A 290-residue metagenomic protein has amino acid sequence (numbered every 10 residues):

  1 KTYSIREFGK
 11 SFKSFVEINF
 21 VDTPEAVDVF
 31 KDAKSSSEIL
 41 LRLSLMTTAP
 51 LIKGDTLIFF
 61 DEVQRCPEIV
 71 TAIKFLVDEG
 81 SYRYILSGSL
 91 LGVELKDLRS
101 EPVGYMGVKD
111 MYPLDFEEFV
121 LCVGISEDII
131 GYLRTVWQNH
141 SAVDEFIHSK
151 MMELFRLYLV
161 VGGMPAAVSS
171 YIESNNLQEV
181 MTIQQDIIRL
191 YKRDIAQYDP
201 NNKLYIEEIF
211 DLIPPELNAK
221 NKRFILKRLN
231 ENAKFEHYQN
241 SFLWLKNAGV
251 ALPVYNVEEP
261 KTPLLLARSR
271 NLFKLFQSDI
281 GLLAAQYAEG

Functional and structural regions predicted by a protein language model:
Y3-S4, F8: Hydrophobic positions on the alpha1 helix immediately C-terminal to the Walker A/P-loop
S11-V27: Conserved catalytic segments around the Walker B and adjacent sensor/switch elements of P-loop NTPase domains
D22-G54: Short glycine-rich substrate-engagement loop in P-loop NTPases that contacts/grips substrate
L51-E68: Conserved P-loop NTPase "ATPase switch" module shared by AAA+ and STAND
F59, R83-S89, D110, F119: Structural recognition of the conserved hydrophobic beta-strand(s) that form the central parallel beta-sheet of P-loop
D78-R99: Sensor-1/coupling segment of RecA-like P-loop NTPase cores
K96-N218: Interdomain motor-coupling "hinge/lid" segment immediately C-terminal to the ATP-binding subdomain of NTP-driven enzymes
V168-G290: Accessory nucleic acid-recognition modules appended to NTPase machines
